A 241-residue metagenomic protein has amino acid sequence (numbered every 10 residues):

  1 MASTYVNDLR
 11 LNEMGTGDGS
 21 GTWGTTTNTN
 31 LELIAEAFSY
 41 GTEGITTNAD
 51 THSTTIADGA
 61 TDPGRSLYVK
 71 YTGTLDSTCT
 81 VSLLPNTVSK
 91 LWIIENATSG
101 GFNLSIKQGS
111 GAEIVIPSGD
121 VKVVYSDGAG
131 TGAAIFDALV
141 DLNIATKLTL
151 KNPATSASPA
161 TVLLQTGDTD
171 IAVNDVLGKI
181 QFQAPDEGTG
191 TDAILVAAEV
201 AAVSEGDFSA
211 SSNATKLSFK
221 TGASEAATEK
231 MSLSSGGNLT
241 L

Functional and structural regions predicted by a protein language model:
M1-G21: Short, intrinsically disordered N-terminal pre-domain segments
A2-L9, T72-I144, N213: Acidic, glycine/polar-enriched metal-coordinating patches/loops that mediate binding to polyanionic ligands
N7-N12, G24, T29-N30, E36 (+9 more regions): Short Gly/Ser/Thr-biased coil->beta-strand turn/linker motifs that build repetitive extracellular beta-solenoid/fiber
G19, L33, T74-L75, N96-G100 (+3 more regions): Acidic glycine-/aspartate-rich tracts in secreted/extracellular proteins
S39: Active-site phosphate-binding and catalytic loops of NTP-dependent enzymes
S126, V200-G206: Extended lipid/amphipathic-ligand handling interfaces
D207-S212: Extracellular acidic loop/turn motifs
